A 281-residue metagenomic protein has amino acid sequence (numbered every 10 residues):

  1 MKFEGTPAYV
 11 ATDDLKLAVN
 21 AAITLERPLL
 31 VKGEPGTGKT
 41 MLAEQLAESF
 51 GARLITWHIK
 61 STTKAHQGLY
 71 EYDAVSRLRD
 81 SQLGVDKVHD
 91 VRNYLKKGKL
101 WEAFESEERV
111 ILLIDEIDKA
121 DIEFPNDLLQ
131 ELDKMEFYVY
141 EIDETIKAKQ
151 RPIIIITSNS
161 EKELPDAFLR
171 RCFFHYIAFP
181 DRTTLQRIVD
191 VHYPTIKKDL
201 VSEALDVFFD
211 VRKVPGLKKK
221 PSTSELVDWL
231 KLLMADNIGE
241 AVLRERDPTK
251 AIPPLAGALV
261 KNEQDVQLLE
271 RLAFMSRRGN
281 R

Functional and structural regions predicted by a protein language model:
M1-R281: C-terminal regulatory/interaction module of P-loop NTP-utilizing enzymes
